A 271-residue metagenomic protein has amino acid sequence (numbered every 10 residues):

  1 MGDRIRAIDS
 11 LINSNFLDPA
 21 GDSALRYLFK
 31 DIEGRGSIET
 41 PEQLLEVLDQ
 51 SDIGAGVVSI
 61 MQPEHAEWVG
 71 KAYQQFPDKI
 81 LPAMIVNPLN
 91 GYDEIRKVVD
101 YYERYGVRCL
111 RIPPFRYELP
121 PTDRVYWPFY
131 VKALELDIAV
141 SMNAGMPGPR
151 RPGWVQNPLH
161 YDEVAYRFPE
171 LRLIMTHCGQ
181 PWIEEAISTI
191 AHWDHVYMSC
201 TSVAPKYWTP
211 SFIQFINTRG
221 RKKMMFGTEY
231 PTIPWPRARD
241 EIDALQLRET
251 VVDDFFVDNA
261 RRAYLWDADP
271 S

Functional and structural regions predicted by a protein language model:
M1-S10, A20-A55, T218-M225, P234-S271: Mid-to-C-terminal alpha-helical segments outside catalytic/metal-binding sites
R6-L17, N143, H177: Histidine-centered divalent metal-coordination motifs
L11, L48, G56, P82 (+7 more regions): Divalent metal-coordination and catalytic microenvironments
N15-L17, P63-H65, L89-Y92, M146-R150 (+3 more regions): Active-site environment of divalent metal-dependent phosphoester hydrolases
S37-V47, N90-Y102, I183: Short, acidic/polar
V47-A55, F76, L136, R167-L171: A structural motif corresponding to the C-terminal end of an alpha-helix and its immediate exit/capping segment
G54, P63-V155, P270: Active-site gating/metal-coordination segments in enzymes
R108-C109, T122-M225, D269: Catalytic pocket-lining loop regions of alpha/beta-barrel enzymes, especially the amidohydrolase/enolase/GH5 lineages
